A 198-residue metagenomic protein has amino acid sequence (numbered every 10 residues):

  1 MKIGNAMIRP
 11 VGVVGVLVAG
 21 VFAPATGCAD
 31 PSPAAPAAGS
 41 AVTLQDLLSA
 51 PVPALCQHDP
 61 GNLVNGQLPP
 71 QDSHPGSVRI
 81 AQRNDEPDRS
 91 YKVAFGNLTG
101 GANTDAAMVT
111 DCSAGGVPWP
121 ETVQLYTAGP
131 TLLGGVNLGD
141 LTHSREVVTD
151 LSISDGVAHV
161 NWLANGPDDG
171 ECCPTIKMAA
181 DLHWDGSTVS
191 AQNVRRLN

Functional and structural regions predicted by a protein language model:
K2-Q71, V148-N198: Acidic, small-residue rich beta-repeat scaffolds with periodic aromatic anchors
Q67-R83, V123-L141, A180-S190: Surface-exposed loop/turn elements that mediate protein-protein interactions on large endomembrane-trafficking
D85-Y91, L141-R145, R195-L197: Repeat-based blade/solenoid architectures
P87-G100, V148-G156: Beta-propeller blade termini
T99-T110, G156-N161: Acidic/hydrophobic-patterned starts of short beta strands in beta-sheet-rich repeat architectures
T110-C112, D140, A164: A mature extracytoplasmic/lumenal domain signature
S113-V117: Extended, low-complexity, turn-rich repeat/linker tracts enriched in Gly/Pro/Ser/Thr and Asp/Glu that occur
P118-E121, I176: Short coil-to-beta strand junction motifs in C2/discoidin
